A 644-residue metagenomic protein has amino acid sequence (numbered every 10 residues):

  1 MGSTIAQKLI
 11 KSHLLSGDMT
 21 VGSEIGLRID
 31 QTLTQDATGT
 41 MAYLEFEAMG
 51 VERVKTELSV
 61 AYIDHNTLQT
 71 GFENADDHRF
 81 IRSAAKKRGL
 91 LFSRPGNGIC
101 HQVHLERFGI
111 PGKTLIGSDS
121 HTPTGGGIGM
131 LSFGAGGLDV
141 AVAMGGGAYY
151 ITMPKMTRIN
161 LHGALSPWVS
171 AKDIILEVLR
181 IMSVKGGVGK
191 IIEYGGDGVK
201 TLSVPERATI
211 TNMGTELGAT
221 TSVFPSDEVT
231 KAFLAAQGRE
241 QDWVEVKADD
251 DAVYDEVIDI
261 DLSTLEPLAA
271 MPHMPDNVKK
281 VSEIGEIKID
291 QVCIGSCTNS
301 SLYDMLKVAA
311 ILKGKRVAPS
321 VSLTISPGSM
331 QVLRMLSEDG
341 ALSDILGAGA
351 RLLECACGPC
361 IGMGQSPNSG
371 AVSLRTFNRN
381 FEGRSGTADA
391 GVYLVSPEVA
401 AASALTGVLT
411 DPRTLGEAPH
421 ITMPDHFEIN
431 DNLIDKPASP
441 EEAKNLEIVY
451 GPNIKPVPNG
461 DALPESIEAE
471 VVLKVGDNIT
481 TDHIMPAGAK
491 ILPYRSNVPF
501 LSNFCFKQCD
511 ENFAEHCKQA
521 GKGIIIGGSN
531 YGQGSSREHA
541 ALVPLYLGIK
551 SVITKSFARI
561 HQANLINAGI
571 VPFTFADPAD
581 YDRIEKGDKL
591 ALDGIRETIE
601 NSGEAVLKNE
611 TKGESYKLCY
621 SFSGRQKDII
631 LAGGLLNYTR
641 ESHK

Functional and structural regions predicted by a protein language model:
M1-K644: Fe-S-dependent hydro-lyases/dehydratases of central metabolism
